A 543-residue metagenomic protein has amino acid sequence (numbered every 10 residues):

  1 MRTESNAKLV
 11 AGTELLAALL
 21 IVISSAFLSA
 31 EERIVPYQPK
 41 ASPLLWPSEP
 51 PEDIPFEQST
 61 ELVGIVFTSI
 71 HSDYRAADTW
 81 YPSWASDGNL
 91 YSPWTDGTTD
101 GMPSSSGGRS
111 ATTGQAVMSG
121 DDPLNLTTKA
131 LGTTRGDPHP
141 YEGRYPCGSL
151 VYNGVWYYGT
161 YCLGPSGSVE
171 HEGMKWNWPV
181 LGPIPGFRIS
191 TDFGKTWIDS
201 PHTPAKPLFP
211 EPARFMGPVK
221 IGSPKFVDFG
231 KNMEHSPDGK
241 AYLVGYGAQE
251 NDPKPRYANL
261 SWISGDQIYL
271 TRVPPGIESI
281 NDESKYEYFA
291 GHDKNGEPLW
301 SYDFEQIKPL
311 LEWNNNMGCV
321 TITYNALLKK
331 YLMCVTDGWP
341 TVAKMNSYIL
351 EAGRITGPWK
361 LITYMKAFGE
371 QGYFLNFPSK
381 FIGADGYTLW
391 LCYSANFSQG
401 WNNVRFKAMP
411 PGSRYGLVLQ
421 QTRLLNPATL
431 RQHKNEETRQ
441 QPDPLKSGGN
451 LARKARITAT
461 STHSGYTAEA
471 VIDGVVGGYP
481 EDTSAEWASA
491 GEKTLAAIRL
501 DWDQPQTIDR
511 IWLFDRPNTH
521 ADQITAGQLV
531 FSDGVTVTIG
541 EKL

Functional and structural regions predicted by a protein language model:
P39-G64, T68-S72, S83, N89-H139 (+1 more regions): Beta-propeller domains
D78-W80, P140-G148, M216-M233, G318-T321 (+1 more regions): Beta-propeller and closely related beta-sheet repeat lectin domains
W80-A85, N89-G97, Y145-W178, D228-V273 (+4 more regions): Hydrophobic core segments of beta-strands in well-ordered, beta-rich domains
S110, V180-G182, S264-G265, A343-M345 (+1 more regions): Short coil-to-beta strand junction motifs in C2/discoidin
M118-G120, S190-T191, V273, I349-I355: Conserved Ser/Thr-centered positions that define the repeating blades of beta-propeller domains
H202-P212, G217, K240-L350: Active-site cradle of extracellular carbohydrate-active enzymes
P358-G383: Conserved blade-ending motifs and adjacent loop-strand segments that build the rim/top face of beta-propeller domains
R439-P505, R516-Q523, G527, I539-K542: Disordered, acidic Ser/Thr/Pro-rich linker "stalks" and the adjacent N-terminal cap of the next globular domain
